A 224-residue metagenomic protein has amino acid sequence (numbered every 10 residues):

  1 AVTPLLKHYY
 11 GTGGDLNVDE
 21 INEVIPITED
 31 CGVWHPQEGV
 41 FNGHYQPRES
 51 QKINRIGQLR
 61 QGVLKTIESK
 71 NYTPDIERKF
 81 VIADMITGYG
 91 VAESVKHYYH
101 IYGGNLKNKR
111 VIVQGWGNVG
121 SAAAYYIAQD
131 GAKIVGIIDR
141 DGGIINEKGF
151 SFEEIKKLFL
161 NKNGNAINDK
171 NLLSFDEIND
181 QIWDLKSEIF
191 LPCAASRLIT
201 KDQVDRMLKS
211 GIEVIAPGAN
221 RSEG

Functional and structural regions predicted by a protein language model:
A1-K79: N-terminal ligand-binding/catalytic initiation module
L6, N105-N108, L185-E188, R206-V214: Short, surface-exposed connector motifs at secondary-structure boundaries
G13, G136-D139, A219: Short internal beta-strands
S69-D184: Glycine-rich phosphate/diphosphate-binding loop of Rossmann-like nucleotide-binding domains
I112, I189-L191, A216: Structural motif
I167-K170, L191-A195: Short, flexible loop segments at the rims of nucleotide/cofactor-binding pockets, characterized by
I178-I182, S187-I189, A194, D202: Catalytic-core segments of thiol-dependent peptidases
A194-G224: Rossmann-fold NAD(P)-binding glycine/threonine-rich loop
